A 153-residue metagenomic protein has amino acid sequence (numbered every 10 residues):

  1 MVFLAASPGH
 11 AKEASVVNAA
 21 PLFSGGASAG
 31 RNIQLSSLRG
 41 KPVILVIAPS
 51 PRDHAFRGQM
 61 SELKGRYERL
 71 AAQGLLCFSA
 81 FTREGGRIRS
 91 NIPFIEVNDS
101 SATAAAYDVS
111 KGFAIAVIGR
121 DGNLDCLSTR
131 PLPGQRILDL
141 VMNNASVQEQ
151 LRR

Functional and structural regions predicted by a protein language model:
F3-R153: Non-catalytic interaction/Regulatory regions outside core domains
